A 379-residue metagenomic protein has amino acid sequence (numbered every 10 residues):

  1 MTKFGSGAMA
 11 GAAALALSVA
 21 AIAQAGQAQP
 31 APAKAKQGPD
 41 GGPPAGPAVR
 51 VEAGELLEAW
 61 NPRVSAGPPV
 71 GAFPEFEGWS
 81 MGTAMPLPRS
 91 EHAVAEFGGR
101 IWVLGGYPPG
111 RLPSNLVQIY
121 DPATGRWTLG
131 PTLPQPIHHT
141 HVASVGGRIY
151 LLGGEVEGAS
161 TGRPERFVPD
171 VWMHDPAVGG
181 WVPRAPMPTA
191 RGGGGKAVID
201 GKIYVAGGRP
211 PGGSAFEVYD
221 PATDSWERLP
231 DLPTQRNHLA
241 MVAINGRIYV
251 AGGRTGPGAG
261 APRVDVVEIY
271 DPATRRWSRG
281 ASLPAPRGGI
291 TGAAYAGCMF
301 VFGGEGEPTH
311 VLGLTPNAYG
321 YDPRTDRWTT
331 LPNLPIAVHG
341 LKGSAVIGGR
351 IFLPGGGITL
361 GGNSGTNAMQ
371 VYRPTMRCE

Functional and structural regions predicted by a protein language model:
M1-A12: Bacterial N-terminal signal peptides that target proteins for export
G5-S6, A25, Q37-P39: Intrinsically disordered, low-complexity repeat segments enriched in small/polar residues
G11-A20: Bacterial N-terminal signal peptides
V19-P30: Bacterial Sec-dependent signal peptides at the C-terminal "C-region" and cleavage site
Q29-E379: Kelch-like beta-propeller repeat domains
